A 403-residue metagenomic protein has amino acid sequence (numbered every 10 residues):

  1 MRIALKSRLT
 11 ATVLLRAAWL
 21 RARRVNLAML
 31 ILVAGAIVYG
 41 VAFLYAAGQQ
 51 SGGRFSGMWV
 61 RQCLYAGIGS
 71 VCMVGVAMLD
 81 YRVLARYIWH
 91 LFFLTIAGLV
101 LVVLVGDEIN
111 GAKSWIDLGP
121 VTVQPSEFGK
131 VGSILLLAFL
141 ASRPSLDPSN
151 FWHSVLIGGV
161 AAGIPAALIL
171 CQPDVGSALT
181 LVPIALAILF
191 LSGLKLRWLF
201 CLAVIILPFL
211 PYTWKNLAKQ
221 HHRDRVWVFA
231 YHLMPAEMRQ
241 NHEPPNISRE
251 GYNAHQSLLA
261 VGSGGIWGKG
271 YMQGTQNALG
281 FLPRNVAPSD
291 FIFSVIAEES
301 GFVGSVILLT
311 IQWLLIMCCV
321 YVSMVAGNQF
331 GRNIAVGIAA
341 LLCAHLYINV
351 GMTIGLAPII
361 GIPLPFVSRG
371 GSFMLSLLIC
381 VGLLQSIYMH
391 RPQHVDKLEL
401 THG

Functional and structural regions predicted by a protein language model:
M1-A11, L15-R16, N150, A344-G403: A juxtamembrane structural motif centered on a specific transmembrane helix
R21, N216, N246-I247, L282 (+1 more regions): Hydrophobic alpha-helical scaffolding
R21-A28: N-terminal export and membrane-targeting signals
M29-A46, S51-E250, S294-I354, I379-L383 (+1 more regions): Hydrophobic alpha-helical transmembrane segments of multi-pass inner membrane proteins, especially in bacterial systems
G119-G129, Q172-P173, S177, G265 (+2 more regions): Glycine/serine-rich anion-binding loops at beta->alpha junctions that coordinate negatively charged ligand groups
T180-L181, Q273-G280, I311, T353-G361 (+1 more regions): Re-entrant/interfacial helical elements at transmembrane boundaries that shape and gate the permeation pathway
G262-S300: Long extracytoplasmic/lumenal interhelical loops at the membrane interface of multi-pass membrane proteins
